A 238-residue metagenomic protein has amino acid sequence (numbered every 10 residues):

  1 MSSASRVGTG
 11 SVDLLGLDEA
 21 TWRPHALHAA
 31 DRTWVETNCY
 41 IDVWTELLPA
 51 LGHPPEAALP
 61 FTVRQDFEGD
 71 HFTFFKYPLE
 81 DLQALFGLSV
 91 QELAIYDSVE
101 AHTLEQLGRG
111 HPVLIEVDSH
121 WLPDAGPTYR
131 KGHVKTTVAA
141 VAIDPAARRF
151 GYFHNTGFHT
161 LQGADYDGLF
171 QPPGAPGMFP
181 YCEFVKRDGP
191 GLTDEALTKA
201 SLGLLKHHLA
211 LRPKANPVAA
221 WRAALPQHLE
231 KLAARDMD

Functional and structural regions predicted by a protein language model:
S2-D97: Cysteine-nucleophile protease catalytic domains, especially the papain-like/related folds used in DUB/UBL proteases
R32-T37, D42-G69, Y96-A147, G151-H154: Active-site-adjacent substructure of cysteine-protease-like catalytic cores
Y40-V43, F75-P78, V99, L197 (+3 more regions): Alpha-helical structural motif
E46-P49, D81-L85, A101-E105, G168 (+4 more regions): Charged/polar, solvent-exposed surface patches and flexible loops
E68, F72-T73, L107-G108, T128-G132 (+5 more regions): Short alpha-helical interface elements
K76-V117, G191-K199: Predominantly the structural core of cysteine protease catalytic domains
P145-D238: Noncatalytic regulatory segments and standalone regulatory/sensor domains
